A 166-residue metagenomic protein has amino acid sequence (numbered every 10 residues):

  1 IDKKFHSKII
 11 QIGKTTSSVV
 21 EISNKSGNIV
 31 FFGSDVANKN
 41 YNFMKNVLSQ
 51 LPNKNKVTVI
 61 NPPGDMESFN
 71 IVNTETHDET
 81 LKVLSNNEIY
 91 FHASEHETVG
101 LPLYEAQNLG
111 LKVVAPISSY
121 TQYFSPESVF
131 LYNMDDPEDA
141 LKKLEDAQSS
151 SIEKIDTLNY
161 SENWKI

Functional and structural regions predicted by a protein language model:
I1-S7: A short, active-site helix/loop in glycosyltransferases that binds the activated sugar's phosphate group
S18, K25-E67: Conserved catalytic-core segment of nucleotide-activated headgroup transferases in glycan assembly
P63, F69-L84, H96-T98, D135: Conserved active-site histidine-acidic residue motif and adjacent donor-binding/catalytic loop of glycosyltransferases
E95, Q107: Aromatic "clamp/platform" in nucleotide-sugar-dependent glycosyltransferases that forms part of the donor/acceptor
K112-A115: Short hydrophobic beta-strand element within catalytic cores of glycosyltransferases and related nucleotide-activated
V129-P137, E145-S149: Conserved acidic donor-binding segment of nucleotide-sugar-dependent glycosyltransferases
Q148-I166: A charged, aromatic-enriched C-terminal amphipathic alpha-helix characteristic of glycosyltransferases across folds
